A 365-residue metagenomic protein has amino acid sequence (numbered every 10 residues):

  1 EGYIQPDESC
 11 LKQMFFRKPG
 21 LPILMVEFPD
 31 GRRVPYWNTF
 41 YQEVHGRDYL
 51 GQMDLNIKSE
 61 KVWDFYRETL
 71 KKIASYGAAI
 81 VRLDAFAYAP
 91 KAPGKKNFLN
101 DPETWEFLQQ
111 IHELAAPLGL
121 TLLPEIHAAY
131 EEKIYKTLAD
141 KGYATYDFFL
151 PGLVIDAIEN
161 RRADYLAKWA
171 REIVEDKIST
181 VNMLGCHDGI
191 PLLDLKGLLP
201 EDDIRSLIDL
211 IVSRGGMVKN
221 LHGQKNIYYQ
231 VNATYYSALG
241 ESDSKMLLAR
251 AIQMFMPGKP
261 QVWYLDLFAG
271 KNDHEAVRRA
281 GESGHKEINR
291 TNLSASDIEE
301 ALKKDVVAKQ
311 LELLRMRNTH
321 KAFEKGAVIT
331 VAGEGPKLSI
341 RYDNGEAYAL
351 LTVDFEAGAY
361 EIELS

Functional and structural regions predicted by a protein language model:
E1-L364: Active-site and adjacent substrate-binding regions of carbohydrate-active enzymes
